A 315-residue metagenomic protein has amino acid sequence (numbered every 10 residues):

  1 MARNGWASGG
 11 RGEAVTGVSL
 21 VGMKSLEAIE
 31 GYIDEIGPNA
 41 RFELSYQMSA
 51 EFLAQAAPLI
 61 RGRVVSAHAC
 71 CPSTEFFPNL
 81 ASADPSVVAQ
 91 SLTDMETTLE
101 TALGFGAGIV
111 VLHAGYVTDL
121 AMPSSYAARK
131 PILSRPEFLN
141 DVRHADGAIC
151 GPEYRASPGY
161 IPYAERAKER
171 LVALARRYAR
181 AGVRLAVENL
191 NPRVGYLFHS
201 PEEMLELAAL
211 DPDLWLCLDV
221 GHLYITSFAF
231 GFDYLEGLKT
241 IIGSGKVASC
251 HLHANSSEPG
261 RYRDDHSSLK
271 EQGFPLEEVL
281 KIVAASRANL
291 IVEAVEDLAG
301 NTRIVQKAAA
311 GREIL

Functional and structural regions predicted by a protein language model:
A2-A14, L26-P38, A50, Q55 (+4 more regions): Histidine-acidic metal/acid-base catalytic patches
G5-V15, S66-N79, H144-G151: N-terminal small/glycine-rich loop or linker at the start of catalytic domains across soluble metabolic enzymes
E13-E27, N79-L92, S157-E165: Active-site mouth loops of central-metabolism enzymes
S19-E27, E43, A50, Q55 (+8 more regions): Extended recognition/assembly regions associated with phosphoester-bond processing machinery
S45-C71, N79-L80: Glycine/small-residue-rich interface belts in oligomeric ring/scaffold proteins and their assembly partners
A67-P72, G115-V117, H253: Short glycine-enriched loops at secondary-structure junctions
C71, N191-P192, H222, E296: Short, glycine/acidic-enriched loop or turn micro-motifs at the edges of active sites
V87-W215: Active-site acidic/histidine proton-transfer and metal-coordination neighborhood in alpha/beta enzyme cores
